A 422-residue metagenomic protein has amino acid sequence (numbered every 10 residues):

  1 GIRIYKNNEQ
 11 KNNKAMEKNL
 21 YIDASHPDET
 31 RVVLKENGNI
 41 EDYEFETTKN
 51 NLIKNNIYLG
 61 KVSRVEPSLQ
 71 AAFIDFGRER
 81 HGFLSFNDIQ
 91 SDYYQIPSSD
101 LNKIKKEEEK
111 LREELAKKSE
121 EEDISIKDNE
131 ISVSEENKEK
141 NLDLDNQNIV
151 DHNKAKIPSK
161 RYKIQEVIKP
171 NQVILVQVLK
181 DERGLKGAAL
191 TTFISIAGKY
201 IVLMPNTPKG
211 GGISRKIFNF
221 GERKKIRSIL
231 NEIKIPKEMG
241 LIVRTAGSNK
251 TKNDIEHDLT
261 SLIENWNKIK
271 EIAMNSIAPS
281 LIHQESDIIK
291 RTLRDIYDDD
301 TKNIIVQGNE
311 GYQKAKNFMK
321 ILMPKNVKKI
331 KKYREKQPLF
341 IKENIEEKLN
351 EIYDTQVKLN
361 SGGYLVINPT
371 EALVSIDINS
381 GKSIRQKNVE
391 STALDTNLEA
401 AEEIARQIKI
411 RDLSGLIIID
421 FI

Functional and structural regions predicted by a protein language model:
G1-I422: DE-rich acidic low-complexity regions and acidic surface loops
